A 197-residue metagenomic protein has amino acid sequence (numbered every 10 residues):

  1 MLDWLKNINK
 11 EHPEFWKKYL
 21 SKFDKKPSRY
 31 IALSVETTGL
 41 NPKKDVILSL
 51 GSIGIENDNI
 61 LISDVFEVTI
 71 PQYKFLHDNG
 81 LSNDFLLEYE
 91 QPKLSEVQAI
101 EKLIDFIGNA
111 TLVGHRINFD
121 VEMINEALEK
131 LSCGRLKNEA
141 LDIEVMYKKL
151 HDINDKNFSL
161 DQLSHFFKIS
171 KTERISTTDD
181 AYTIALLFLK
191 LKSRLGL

Functional and structural regions predicted by a protein language model:
M1, N7-E11, L189: Nucleotide/phosphate-binding catalytic cleft detector across ATP-hydrolyzing and phosphate-transferring enzymes
W4, E11, F15-N125, K130 (+2 more regions): Conserved non-catalytic scaffold segment of RNase H-like nuclease domains
L141, S164-F166, S176, K190-L197: Alpha-helical oligomerization segments
L141-K156: Short alpha-helix plus adjacent loop in nuclease-associated cores
N154-S170: A polyampholytic, Gly/Pro-enriched intrinsically disordered region
T178-L187: Acidic, divalent-metal-coordinating active-site segment for phosphoryl/phosphodiester hydrolysis, typified by short
